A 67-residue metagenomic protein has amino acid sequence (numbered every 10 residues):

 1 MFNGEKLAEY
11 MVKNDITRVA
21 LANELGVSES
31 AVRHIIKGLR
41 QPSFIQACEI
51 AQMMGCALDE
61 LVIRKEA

Functional and structural regions predicted by a protein language model:
M1-T17: A short, Lys/Arg-rich alpha-helix, primarily the initiator
E9, K13, H34, Q52 (+1 more regions): Short, charged recognition helix plus adjacent turn of helix-turn-helix-like nucleic-acid-binding domains
I16, P42-I45: Residue-level signal for the short linker/turn that defines the boundary of a DNA-recognition helix
A20, A31, E60: Residues in the helix-turn-helix
L21-A22, I50: Short alpha-helical "recognition helix" segments of helix-turn-helix
V27-Q41: Recognition helix of helix-turn-helix/homeodomain-like DNA-binding domains that insert into the DNA major groove
I45-E60: DNA major-groove recognition helix of helix-turn-helix/homeodomain DNA-binding modules
